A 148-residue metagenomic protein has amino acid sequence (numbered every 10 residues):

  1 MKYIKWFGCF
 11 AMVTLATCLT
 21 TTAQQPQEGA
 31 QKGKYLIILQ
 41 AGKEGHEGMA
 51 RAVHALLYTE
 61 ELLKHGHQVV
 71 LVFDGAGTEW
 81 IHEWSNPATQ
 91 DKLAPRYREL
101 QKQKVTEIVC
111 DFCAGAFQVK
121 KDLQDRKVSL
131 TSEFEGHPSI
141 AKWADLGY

Functional and structural regions predicted by a protein language model:
M1-G8: Bacterial N-terminal signal peptides that target proteins for export
G8-C18: Bacterial N-terminal signal peptides
T21-A23: Boundary at the C-terminal end of the N-terminal hydrophobic targeting segment
A30, L36-V53, I81-S85: Short, glycine-rich nucleotide/cofactor-binding loops
A50-G66: Histidine-anchored nucleotide/phosphate-binding helix
T59, V69-G75, E107-D111: Short internal beta-strands
P87-V119: A glycine-rich helix N-cap at a beta->alpha junction
E99, F117-P138: A short aromatic-anchored loop/beta-hairpin motif
